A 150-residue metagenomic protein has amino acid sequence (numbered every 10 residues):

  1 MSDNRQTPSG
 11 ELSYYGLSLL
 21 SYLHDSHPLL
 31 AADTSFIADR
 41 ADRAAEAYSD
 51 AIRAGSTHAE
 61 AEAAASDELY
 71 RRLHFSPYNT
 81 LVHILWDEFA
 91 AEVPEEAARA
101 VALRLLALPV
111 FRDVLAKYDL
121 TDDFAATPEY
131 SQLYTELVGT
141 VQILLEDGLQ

Functional and structural regions predicted by a protein language model:
S2-Q150: C-terminal alpha-helical interaction appendages
